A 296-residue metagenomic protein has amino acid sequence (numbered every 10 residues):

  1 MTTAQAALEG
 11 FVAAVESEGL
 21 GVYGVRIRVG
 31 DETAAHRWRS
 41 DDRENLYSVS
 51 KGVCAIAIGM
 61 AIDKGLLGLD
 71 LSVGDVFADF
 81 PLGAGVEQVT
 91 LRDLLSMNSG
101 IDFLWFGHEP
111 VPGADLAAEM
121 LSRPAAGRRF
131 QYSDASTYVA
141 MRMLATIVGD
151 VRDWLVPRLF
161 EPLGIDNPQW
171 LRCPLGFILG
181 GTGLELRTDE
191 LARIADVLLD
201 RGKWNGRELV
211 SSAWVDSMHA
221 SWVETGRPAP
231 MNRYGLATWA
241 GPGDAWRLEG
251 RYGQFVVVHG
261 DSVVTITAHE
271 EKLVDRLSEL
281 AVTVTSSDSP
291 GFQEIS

Functional and structural regions predicted by a protein language model:
A7-D41, F255-V258, V263-T267: A short, well-structured edge-of-sheet supersecondary motif
Y23-T33, I101-F130, G149-P168: Short, charged, amphipathic alpha-helices and their helix-cap/turn boundaries
V29, A245-S296: Structured C-terminal helix/loop/strand segments within mature extracytoplasmic catalytic/sensor domains
D31, N45-D70, L94, A140-L144 (+1 more regions): Active-site SXXK
K64-M97, T146-L186: Active-site helix/loop module of the DD-peptidase/beta-lactamase fold, centered on the serine-lysine SxxK catalytic
P81-G107, E119-R129, S133-Y138, L186-D189: Conserved catalytic neighborhood of penicillin-recognizing serine enzymes
S136-M143, T182-K203, Q254-E270: Active-site-proximal alpha-helical segments within enzyme catalytic domains
N167-Q169, S212-I266: Active-site Gly/Thr loop motif
